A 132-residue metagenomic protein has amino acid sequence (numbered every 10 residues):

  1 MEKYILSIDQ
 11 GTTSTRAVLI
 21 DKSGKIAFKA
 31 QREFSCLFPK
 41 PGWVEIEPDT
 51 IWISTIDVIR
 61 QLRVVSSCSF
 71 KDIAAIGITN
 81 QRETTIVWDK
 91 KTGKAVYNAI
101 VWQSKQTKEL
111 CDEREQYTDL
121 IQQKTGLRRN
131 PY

Functional and structural regions predicted by a protein language model:
M1-Y97, E109: N-terminal glycine/serine-rich phosphate-binding loop of ATP-dependent small-molecule kinases, especially carbohydrate
I56, I86-Y132: Glycine-rich phosphate-binding loop and adjoining helix at the ATP-binding site of ATP-dependent phosphoryl-transfer
